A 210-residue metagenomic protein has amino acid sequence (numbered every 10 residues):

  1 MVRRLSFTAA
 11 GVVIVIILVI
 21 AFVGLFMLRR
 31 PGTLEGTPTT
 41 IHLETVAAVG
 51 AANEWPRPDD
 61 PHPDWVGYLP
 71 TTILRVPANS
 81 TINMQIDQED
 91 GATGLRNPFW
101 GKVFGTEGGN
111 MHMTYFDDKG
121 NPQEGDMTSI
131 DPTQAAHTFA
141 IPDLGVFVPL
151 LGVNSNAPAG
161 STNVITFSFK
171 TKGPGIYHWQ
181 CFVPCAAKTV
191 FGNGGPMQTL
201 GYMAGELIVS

Functional and structural regions predicted by a protein language model:
M1-S129: Extracytoplasmic entry segments of secretory-pathway proteins
G11, I20-R29, G109-D126, I130-S210: Extracellular/periplasmic metallocenter environments
